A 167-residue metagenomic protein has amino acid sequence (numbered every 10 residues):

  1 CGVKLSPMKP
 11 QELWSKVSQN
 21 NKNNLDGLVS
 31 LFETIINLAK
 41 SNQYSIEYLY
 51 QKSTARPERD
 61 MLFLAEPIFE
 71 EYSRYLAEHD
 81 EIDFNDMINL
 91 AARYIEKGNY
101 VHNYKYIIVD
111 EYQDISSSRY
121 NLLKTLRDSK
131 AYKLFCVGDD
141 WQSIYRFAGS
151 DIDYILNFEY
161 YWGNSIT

Functional and structural regions predicted by a protein language model:
C1-I82, N89, H102, Y132 (+1 more regions): A basic/glycine-biased coupling hinge at the interface between accessory DNA-binding modules
R56-N157: Conserved helicase NTPase motor core
I155-T167: A short helix-turn-beta junction within AAA+ P-loop NTPase domains corresponding to the substrate/partner-engaging
